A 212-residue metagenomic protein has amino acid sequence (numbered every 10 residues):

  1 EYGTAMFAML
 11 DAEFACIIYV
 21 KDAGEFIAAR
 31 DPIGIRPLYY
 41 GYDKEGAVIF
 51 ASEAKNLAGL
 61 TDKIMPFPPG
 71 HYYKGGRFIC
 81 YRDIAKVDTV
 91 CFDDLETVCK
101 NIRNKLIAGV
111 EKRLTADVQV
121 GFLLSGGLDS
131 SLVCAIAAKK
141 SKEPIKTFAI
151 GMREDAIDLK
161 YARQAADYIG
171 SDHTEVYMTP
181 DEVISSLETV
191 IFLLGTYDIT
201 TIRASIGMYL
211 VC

Functional and structural regions predicted by a protein language model:
E1-T4, Y19-K100: N-terminal segments that mediate ammonia production and transfer in glutamine-dependent amidotransferase systems
T4, A8-L10: Short, well-ordered junction/capping motifs at the entry into regular secondary structure
L10-E13, V118: Short, basic and Ser/Thr-rich N-terminal targeting/leader segments
K21-I27, P32-L38, Y42-K44, V87-C212: ATP-dependent adenylate-handling active sites, centered on carboxylate activation for C-N bond formation
